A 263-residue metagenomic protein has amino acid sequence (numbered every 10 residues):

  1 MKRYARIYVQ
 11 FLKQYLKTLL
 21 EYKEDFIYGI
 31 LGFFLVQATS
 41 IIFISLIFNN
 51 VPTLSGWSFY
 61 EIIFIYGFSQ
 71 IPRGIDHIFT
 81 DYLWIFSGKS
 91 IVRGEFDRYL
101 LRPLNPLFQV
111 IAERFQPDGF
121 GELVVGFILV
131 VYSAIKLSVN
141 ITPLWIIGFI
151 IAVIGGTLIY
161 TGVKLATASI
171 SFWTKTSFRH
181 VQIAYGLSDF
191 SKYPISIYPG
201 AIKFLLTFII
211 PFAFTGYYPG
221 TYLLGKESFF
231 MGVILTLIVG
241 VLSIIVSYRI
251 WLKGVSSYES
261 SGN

Functional and structural regions predicted by a protein language model:
M1-N263: Hydrophobic transmembrane alpha-helices and immediately adjacent juxtamembrane helices of multi-pass inner-membrane
